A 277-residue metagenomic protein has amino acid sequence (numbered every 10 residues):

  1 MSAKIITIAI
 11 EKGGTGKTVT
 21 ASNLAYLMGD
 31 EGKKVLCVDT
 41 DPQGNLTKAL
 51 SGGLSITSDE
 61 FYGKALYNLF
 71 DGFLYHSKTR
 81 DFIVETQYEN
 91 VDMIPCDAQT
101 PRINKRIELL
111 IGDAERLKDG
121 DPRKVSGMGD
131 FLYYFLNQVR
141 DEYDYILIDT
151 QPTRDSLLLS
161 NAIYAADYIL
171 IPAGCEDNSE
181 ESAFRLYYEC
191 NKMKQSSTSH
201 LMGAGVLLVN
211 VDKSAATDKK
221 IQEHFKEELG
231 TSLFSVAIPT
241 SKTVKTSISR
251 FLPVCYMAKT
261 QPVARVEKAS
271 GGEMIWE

Functional and structural regions predicted by a protein language model:
M1-E277: P-loop NTP-binding core
